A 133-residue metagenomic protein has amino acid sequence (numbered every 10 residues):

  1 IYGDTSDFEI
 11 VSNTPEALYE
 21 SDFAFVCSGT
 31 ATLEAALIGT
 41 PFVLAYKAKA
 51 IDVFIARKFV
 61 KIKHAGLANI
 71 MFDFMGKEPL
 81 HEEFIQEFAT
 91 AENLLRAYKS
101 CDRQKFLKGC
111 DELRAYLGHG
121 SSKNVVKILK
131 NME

Functional and structural regions predicted by a protein language model:
I1-E133: Nucleotide-activated sugar donor-binding and catalytic core shared by glycosyltransferases and related lipid-linked
